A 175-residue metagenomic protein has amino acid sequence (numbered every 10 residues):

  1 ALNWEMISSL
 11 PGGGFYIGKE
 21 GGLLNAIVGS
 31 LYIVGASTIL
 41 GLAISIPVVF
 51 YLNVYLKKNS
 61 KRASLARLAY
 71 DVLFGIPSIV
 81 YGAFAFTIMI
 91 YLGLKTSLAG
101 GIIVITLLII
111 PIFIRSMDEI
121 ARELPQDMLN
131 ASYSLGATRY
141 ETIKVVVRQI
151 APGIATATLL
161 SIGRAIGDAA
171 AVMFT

Functional and structural regions predicted by a protein language model:
L2-I39, N59: Periplasmic/extracellular loop-to-transmembrane helix junction in inner-membrane transport proteins
L24-S37, G41, V49, N53 (+6 more regions): Alpha-helical transmembrane segments in multi-pass membrane proteins
A26, S30, L68-D71, G75 (+2 more regions): Residue-level signal for discrete positions within transmembrane alpha-helices of multi-pass small-molecule
S37-Y70, A83-F86: Transmembrane-helix boundary motif in ABC transporter permease subunits
L52-V54, R115-E123: A hydrophobic alpha-helix feature that marks transmembrane segments and, especially, their cytosolic C-terminal ends
K57-R62, R67, L124, L129-T156: Amphipathic cytosolic juxtamembrane alpha-helices at the membrane-cytosol interface of multi-pass membrane transporters
D71-T106: Generic hydrophobic transmembrane alpha-helix motif, especially the helices
M89-L92, I154-T175: Non-cytoplasmic
